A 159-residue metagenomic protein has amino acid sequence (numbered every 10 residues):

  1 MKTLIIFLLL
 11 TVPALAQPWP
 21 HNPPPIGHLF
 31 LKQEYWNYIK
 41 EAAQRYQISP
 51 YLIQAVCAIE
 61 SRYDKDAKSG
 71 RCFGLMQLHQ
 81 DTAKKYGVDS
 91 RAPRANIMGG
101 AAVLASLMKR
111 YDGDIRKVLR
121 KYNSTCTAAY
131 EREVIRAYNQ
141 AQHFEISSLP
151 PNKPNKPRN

Functional and structural regions predicted by a protein language model:
K2-T3, E131: Short amphipathic alpha-helical segments that mediate assembly, nucleic-acid/protein binding, or membrane association
T3-V12: Sec-dependent N-terminal signal peptides
A14-A16: A structural boundary signal for the start of the first folded domain, especially the loop/turn and N-capping region
P18-N159: Catalytic glycan-binding domains that act on GlcNAc-containing polysaccharides
